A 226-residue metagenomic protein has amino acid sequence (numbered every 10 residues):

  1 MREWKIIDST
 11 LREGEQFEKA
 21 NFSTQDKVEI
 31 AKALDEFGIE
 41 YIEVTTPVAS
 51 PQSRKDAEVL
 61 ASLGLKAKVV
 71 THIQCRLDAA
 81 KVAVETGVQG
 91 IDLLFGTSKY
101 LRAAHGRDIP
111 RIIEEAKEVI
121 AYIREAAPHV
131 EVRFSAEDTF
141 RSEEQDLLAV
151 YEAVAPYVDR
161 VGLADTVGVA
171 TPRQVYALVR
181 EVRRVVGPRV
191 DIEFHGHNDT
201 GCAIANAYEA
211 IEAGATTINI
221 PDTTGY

Functional and structural regions predicted by a protein language model:
M1: Conserved oxyanion/phosphate-binding beta-strand-loop segments in alpha/beta enzyme cores
W4-I6, E13-I42, K55-L63, L77-I192 (+1 more regions): Alpha/beta enzyme core
P47-Q52, Q74-R76: Short active-site-proximal "capping" loops at secondary-structure junctions
A49-S50, S98, V169, G225-Y226: Positions that flank functional sites
G64-I73: A glycine-rich helix N-cap at a beta->alpha junction
I220-T223: Short acidic/histidine-rich active-site segments
